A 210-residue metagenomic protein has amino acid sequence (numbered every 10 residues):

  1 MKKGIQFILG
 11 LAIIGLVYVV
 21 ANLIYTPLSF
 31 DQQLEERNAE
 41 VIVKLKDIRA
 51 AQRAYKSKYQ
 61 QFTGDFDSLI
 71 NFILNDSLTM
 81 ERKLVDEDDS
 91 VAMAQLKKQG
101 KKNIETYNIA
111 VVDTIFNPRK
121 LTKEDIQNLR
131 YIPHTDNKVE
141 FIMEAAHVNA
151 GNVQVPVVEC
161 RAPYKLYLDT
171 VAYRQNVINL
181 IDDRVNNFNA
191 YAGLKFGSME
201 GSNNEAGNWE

Functional and structural regions predicted by a protein language model:
M1-K2, N71: Short, structured coil/loop segments at alpha-helix boundaries
K2, F7, T26, F30-Q32 (+1 more regions): N-terminal alpha-helical membrane-insertion module
I5-L23: Hydrophobic membrane-insertion alpha-helices, especially the h-region of bacterial N-terminal signal peptides
G15-V17, N38, K123-D125: A generic short-segment signal for beta-strand/edge and adjacent turn/coil regions
V19-E40: Amphipathic alpha-helical segments typified by the pilin-like N-terminal helix that continues immediately C-terminal
N38-Y59: N-terminal alpha-helical signal peptides/signal-anchor transmembrane segments
S57-E210: Low-complexity, acidic interaction segments enriched in glycine
